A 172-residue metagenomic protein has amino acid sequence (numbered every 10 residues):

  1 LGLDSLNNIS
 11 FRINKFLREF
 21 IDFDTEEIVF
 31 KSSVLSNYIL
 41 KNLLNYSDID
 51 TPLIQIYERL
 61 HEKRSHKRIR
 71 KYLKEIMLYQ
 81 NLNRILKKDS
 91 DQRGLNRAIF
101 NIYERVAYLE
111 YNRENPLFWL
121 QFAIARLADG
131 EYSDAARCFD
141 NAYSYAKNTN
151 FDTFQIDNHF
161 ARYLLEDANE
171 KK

Functional and structural regions predicted by a protein language model:
G2-L120, I124-R126: C-terminal leucine-rich, beta-strand-based interaction scaffolds used for sensing/assembly
Y103-E104, F139-A146, K172: Hydrophobic/aromatic packing residues within the alpha-helices of TPR/SEL1-like helical repeat arrays
Y111, K147-N148: Helix-capping and short linker residues that terminate individual alpha-solenoid repeat units
L120-Q121, D157-E166: "A position-specific structural signal for the A-helix of alpha-solenoid helical repeats
